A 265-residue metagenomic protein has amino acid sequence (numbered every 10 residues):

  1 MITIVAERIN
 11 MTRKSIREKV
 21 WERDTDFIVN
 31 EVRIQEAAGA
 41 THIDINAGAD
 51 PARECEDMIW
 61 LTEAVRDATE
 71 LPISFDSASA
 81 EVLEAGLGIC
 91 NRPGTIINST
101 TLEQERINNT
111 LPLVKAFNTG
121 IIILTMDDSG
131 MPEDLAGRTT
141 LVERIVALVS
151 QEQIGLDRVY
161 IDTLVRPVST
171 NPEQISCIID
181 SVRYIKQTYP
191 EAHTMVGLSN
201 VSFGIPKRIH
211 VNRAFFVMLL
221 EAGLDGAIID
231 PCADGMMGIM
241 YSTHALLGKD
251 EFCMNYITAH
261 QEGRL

Functional and structural regions predicted by a protein language model:
I2-N30, E54, N98-Q104, D128-A136 (+1 more regions): Active-site mouth loops of central-metabolism enzymes
R23-Q35, R106, L141-R144, V211-F216: Short, acidic/polar
Q35, D76, G86, I161 (+1 more regions): Conserved, mostly hydrophobic/aromatic
E36-A37, D67, L87-N91, N109-T119 (+2 more regions): Acidic (Asp/Glu)-rich catalytic clusters
E36-L71, L164-I175: Glycine-rich, proline-tolerant flexible connector loops at the mouths of alpha/beta enzymes
D44-A49, L71-S79, G94-E105, I122-T125 (+1 more regions): Catalytic beta/alpha-barrel core
P51-L61, S77-A85, L102-K115, G130-L141 (+2 more regions): Active-site-adjacent beta->alpha loops and helix N-cap segments on the catalytic face of soluble alpha/beta enzymes
A116-R264: Catalytic alpha/beta core domains of metabolic enzymes, predominantly
